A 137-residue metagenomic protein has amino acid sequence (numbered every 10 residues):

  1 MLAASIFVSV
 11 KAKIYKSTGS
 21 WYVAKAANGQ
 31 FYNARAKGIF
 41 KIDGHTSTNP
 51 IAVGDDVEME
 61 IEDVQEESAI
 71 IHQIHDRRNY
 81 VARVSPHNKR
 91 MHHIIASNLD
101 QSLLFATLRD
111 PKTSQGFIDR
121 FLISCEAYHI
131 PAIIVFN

Functional and structural regions predicted by a protein language model:
S5-Q115: N-terminal accessory targeting/assembly segments
G54, C125, N137: Residue-level signal for inorganic ion chemistry
T107-R109, I133-N137: G-domain G4 guanine-recognition motif of GTPases
G116-E126: Histidine-anchored nucleotide/phosphate-binding helix
